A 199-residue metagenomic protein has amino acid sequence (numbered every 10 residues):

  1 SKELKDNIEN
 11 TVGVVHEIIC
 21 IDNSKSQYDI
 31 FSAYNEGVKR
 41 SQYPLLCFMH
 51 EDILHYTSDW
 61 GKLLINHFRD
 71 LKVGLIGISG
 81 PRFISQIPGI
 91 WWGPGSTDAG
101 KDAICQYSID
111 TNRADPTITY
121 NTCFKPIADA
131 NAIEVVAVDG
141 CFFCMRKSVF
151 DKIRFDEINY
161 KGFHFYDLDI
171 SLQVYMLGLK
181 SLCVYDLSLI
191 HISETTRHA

Functional and structural regions predicted by a protein language model:
S1-V12: Short, well-formed alpha-helical segments that are part of the catalytic scaffolds of diverse glycosyltransferases
K25-S41: Glycine-rich, basic loop-to-helix element that forms the pyrophosphate-binding segment of sugar-nucleotide handling
L46: Short aromatic/hydrophobic "clamp" motif used to bind/position activated sugar donors
M49-D52: Active-site acidic Asp-centered loop
L54, S58-D110: Conserved donor NDP-sugar-binding/catalytic core segment of glycosyltransferases
L64, I127-A130, V136-I153, N159-L187: A short, conserved alpha-helix in the catalytic core of glycosyltransferases
S96-V135: Short, flexible, basic/aromatic active-site loop/helix in glycosyltransferases
I190-A199: Single conserved hydrophobic/aromatic residue that forms the stacking wall/gate of nucleotide- or nucleobase-binding
